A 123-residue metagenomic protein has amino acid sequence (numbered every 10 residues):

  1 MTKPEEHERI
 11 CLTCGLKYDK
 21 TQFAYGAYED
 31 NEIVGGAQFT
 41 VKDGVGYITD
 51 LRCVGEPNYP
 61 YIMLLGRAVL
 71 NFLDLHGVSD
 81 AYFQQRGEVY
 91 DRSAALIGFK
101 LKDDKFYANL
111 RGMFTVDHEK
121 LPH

Functional and structural regions predicted by a protein language model:
M1-D19, D117-H123: Short amphipathic alpha-helix that is part of the acyltransferase structural core
K20-G35: Conserved beta-hairpin
A27, F39-T40, C53: GNAT/GCN5-related N-acetyltransferase fold signature
D43-E56, A108-R111: Conserved acetyl-CoA binding element of GNAT-fold acetyltransferases
N58-D74: Conserved acetyl-CoA-binding loop-helix of GNAT-fold acetyltransferases
L73-R86: Conserved GNAT acetyl-CoA-binding A-motif
R86-D104: Conserved active-site alpha-helix within GNAT-family acetyltransferase domains
D103-H123: C-terminal "cap" of GNAT-fold acetyltransferases
